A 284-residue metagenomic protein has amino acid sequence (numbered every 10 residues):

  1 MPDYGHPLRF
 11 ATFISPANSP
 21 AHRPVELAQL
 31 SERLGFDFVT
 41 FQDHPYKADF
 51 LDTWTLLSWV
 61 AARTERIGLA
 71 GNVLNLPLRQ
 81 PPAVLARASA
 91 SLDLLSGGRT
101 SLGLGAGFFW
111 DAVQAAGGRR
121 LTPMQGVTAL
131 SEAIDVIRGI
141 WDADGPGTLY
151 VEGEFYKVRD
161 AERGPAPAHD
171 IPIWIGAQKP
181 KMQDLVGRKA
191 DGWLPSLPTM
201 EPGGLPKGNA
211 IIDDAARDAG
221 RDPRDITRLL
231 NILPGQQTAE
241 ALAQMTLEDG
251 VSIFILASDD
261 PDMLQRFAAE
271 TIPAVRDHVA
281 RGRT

Functional and structural regions predicted by a protein language model:
M1-T284: Active-site-adjacent structural elements that line small-molecule/cofactor binding pockets in enzymes
